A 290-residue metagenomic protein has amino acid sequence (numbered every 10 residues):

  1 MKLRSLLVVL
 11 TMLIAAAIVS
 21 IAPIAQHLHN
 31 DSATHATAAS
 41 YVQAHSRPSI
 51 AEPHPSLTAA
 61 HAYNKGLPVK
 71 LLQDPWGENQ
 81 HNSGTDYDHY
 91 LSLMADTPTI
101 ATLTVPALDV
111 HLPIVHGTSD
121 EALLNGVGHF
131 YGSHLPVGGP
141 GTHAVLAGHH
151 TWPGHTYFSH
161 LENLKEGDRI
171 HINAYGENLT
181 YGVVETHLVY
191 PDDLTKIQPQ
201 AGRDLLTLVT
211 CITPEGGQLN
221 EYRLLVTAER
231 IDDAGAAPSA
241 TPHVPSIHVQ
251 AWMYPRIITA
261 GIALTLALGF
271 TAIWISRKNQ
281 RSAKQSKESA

Functional and structural regions predicted by a protein language model:
K2-K165, R169-M253, N279-A283: Solvent-exposed, non-transmembrane regions of membrane-associated and secreted proteins
H243-A290: C-terminal single-pass membrane-anchor helix
